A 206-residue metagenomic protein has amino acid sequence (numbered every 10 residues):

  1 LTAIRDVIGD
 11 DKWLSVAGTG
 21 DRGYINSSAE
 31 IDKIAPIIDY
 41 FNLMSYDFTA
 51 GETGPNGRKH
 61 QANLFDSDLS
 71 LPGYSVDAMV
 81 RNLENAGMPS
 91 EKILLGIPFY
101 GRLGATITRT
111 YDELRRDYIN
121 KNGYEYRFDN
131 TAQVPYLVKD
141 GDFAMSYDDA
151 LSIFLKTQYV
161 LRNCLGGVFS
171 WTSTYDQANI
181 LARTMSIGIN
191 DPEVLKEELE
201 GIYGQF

Functional and structural regions predicted by a protein language model:
L1-K121: Substrate-binding surface in catalytic domains of secreted glycosidases
T19-G20, T174-D176: Conserved short loop/turn motifs at secondary-structure junctions
T49, R58-H60, E91-Y159, A178 (+1 more regions): Glycan-binding loop/region signatures in secreted carbohydrate-active enzymes
L69-P72, S146-D149, W171: Amphipathic alpha-helical protein-protein interaction segments
L71-A78, L155, D176, I180: Generic recognition of stable, solvent-exposed alpha-helical segments in well-folded globular domains
L94-G96, G166-T172: Conserved active-site loop/cleft motifs that coordinate metal ions or position small ligands
Y159-R162, G166: Conserved, well-ordered alpha-helix/loop/beta-strand core segments that scaffold catalytic motifs
W171-S173, N190-D191: C-terminal functional modules
